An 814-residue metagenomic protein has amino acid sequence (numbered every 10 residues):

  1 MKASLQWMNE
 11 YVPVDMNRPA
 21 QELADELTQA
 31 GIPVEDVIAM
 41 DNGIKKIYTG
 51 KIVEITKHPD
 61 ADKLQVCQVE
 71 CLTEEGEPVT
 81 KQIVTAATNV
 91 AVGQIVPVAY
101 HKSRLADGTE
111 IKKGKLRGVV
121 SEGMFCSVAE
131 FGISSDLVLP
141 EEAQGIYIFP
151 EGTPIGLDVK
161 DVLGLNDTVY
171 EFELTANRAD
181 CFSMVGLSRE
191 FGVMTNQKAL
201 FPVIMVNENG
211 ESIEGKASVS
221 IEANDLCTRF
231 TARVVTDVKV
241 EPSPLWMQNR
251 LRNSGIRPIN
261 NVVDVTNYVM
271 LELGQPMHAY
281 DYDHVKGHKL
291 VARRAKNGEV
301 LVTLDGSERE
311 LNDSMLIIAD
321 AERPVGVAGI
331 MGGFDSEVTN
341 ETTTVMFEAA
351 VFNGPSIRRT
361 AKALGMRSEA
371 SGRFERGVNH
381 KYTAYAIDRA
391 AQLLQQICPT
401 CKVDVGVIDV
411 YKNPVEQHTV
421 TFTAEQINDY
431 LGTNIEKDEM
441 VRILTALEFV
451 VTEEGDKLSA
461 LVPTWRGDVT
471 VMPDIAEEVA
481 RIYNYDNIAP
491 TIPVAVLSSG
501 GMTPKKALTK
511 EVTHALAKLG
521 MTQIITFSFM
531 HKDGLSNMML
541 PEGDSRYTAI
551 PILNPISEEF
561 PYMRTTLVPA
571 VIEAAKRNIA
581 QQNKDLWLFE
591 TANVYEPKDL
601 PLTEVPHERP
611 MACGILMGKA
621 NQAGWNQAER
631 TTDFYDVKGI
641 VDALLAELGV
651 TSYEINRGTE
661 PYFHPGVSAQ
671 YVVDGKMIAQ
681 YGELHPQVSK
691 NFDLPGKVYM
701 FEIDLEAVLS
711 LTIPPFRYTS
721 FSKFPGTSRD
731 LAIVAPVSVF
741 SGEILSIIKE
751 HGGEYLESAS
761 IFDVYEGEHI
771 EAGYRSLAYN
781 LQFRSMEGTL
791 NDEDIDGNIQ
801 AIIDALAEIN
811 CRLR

Functional and structural regions predicted by a protein language model:
M1-E211, M346, G365, E369 (+3 more regions): Phosphate-backbone binding interfaces of nucleic-acid-interacting proteins
K2, E22, Q29, A446-T452 (+5 more regions): A carboxyl-terminal module marker
Y11, L23-D25, Q65, T195 (+2 more regions): Glycine/proline-enriched, intrinsically flexible loops and inter-domain linkers
D41-K45, V206-N209, L497-M502, T526-S545 (+3 more regions): Beta-rich nucleic-acid/ligand-interaction surfaces
T49-V84, N260, T266-D335: Conserved mixed alpha/beta core segments that line enzyme active sites in large multi-domain catalysts
V120-D136, E141-I148, K160, L316-V415 (+3 more regions): Mobile "lid/hinge" segments at catalytic clefts and subdomain interfaces of large enzymes
G186, V420-L586, R729-A732, Q782-M786 (+2 more regions): Extended, well-folded interaction surfaces typified by the phenylalanyl-tRNA synthetase beta subunit core
T195-I221, C398-I427, N434: Terminal amphipathic helices with adjacent charged low-complexity linkers/tails
